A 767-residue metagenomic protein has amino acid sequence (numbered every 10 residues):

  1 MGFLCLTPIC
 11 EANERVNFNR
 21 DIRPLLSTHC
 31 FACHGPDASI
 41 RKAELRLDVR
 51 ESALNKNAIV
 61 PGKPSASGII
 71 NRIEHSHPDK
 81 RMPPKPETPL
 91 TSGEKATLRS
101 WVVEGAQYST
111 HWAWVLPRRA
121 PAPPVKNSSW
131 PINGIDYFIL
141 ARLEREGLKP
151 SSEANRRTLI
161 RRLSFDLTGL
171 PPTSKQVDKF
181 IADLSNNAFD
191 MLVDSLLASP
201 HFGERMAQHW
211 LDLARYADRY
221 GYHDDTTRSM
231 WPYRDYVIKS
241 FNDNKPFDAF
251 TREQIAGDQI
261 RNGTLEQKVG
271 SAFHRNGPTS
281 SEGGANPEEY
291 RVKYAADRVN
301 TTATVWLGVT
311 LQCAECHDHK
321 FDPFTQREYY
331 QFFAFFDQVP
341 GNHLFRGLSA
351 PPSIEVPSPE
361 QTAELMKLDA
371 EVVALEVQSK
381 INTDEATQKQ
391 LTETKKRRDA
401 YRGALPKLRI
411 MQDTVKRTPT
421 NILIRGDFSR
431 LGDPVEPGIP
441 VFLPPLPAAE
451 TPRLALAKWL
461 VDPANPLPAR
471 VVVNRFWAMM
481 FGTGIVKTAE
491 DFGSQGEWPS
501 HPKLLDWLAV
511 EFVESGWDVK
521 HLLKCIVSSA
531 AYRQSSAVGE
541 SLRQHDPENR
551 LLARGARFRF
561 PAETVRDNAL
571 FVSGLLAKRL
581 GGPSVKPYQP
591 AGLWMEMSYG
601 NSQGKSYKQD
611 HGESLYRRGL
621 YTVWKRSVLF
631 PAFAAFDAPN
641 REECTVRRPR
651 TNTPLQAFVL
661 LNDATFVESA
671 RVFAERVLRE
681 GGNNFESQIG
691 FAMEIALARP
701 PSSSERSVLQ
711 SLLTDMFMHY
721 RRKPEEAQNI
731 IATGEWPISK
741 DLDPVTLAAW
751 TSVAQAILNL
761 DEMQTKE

Functional and structural regions predicted by a protein language model:
M1-T7: Bacterial N-terminal signal peptides
E11-R145, R157-R162, P172-F180, R219 (+5 more regions): Solvent-exposed helix-loop boundary motif
P83, Y220-Y222, D243, S271-N421 (+1 more regions): Active-site histidine-acidic residue metal-binding/catalytic motifs, centered on HxH/HExxH-like signatures
K126-R162, D166-H201, R215-G263, P323 (+7 more regions): Primarily short, surface-exposed interaction patches in extracytoplasmic proteins
V623-R626, A634-C644: A structural supersecondary motif
V753: Short, surface-exposed polybasic-aromatic patches that bind anionic ligands, especially phosphate groups
